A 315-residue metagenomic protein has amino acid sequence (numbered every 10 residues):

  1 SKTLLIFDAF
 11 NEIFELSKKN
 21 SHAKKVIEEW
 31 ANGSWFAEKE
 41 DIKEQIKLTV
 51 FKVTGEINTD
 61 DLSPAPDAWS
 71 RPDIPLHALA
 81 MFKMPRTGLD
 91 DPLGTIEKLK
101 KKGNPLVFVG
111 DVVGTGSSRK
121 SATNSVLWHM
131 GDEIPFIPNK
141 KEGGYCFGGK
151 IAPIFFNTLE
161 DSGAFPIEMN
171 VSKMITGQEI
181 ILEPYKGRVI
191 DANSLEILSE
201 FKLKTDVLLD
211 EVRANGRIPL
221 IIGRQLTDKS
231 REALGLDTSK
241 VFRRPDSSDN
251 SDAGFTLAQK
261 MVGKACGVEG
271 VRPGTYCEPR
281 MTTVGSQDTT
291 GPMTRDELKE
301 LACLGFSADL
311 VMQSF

Functional and structural regions predicted by a protein language model:
S1-F315: Fe-S-dependent hydro-lyases/dehydratases of central metabolism
